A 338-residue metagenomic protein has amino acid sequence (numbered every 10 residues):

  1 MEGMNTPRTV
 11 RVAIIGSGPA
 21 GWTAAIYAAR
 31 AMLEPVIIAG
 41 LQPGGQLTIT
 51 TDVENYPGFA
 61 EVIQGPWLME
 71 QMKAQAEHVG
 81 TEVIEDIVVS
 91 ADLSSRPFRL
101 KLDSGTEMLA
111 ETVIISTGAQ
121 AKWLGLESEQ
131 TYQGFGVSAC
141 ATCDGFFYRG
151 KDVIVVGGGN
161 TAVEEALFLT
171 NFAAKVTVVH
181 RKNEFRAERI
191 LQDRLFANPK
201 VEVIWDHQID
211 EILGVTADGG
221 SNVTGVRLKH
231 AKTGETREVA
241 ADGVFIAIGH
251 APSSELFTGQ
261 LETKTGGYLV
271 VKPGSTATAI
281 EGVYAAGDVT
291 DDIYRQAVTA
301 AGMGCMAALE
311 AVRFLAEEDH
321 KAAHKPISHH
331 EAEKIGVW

Functional and structural regions predicted by a protein language model:
E2, T9, Q120, G125 (+4 more regions): FAD-site-proximal beta/loop scaffold in flavoenzymes
G3-V79, K151, V163-R189, F196 (+1 more regions): Beta1-alpha1 glycine-rich phosphate/pyrophosphate-binding loop at the start of Rossmann-like nucleotide-binding domains
T9-R11, E85, R149-K151, D206 (+1 more regions): Phosphate-coordination loops involved in phosphoryl transfer and adenosine-cofactor binding
G18-P19, Q42, A119-A121, N160-T161 (+1 more regions): Residue-level detector of alpha-helix initiation sites
A76-L102, E107-L109, N171-P273, R313-W338: A Rossmann-like FAD-binding core segment of flavoenzymes
V83-F146: Glycine/small-residue-rich loop that forms an oxyanion/phosphate-binding "nest" at active or ligand-binding sites
V163-E165, V289-E331, G336-W338: A conserved FAD-binding loop/helix module that cradles the flavin
